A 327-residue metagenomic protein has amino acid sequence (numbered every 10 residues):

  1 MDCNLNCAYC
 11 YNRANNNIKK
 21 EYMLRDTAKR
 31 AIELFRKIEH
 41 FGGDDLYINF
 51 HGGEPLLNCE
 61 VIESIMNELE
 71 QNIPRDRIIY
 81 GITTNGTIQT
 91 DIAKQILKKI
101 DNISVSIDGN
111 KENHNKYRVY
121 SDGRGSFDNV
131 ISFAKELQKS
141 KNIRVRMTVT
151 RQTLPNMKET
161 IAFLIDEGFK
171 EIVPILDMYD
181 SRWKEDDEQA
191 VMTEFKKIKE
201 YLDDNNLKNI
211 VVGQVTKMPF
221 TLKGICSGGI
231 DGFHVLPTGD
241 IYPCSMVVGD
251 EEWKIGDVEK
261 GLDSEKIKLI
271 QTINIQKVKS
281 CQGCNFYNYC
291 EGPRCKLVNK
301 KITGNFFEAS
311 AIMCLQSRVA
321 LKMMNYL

Functional and structural regions predicted by a protein language model:
M1-D26: Canonical Radical SAM [4Fe-4S] cluster-binding loop centered on the CxxxCxxC motif and its immediate flanking residues
N6, C10-R13, V247, Y287 (+2 more regions): Cys/His-rich metal-chelating microdomains
N16-E21, K116-R124, K301: Short glycine-enriched, charge-decorated loop/helix-capping segments at active-site entrances that position
A28-H51, N58-D177: Radical SAM/AdoMet-radical enzyme domain recognition
K116-G232, P237-T238, V248-G249, W253: Radical SAM enzyme [4Fe-4S]-AdoMet core and its adjacent flexible, acidic and glycine-rich loops/tails across
V191-F220, M246-G292, K296: C-terminal accessory region of radical SAM enzymes
Q276-L327: Radical SAM enzyme core and accessory elements
